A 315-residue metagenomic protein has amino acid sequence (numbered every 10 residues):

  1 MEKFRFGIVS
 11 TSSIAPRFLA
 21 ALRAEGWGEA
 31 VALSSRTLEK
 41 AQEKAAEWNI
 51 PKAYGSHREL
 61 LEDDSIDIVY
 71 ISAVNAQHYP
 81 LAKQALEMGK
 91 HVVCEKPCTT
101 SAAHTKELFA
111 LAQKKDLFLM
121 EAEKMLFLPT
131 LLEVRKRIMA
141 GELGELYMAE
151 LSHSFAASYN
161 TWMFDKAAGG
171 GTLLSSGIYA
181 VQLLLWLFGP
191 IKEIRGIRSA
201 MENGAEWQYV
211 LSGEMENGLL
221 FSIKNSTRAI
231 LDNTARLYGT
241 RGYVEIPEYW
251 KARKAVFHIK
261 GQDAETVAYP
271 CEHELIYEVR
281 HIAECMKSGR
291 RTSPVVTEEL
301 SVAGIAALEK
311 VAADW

Functional and structural regions predicted by a protein language model:
M1-K3, I68-A73, V267, I282-W315: C-terminal helix-rich "cap/oligomerization" subdomain common to oxidoreductases
M1-W48: N-terminal Rossmann-like dinucleotide-binding module
G28-A32, D67-V69, G171-T172: Short active-site oxyanion
K44-I50, L108-L111: Short, conserved SAM-binding/catalytic segment of Class I S-adenosyl-L-methionine-dependent methyltransferases
I50-H57: Conserved SAM-binding strand-loop segment of SAM-dependent methyltransferases
I68, V74-N75, Y79-K124: Beta-strand-loop-alpha-helix segment that lines the small-molecule cofactor/substrate pocket of alpha/beta enzymes
M125-R195: Predominantly a Rossmann-like dinucleotide-binding segment in NAD(P)-dependent oxidoreductases
Q182-K254, R280-R290: Contiguous beta-strand/loop segments that form the cofactor/metal-binding neighborhood of enzyme cores
